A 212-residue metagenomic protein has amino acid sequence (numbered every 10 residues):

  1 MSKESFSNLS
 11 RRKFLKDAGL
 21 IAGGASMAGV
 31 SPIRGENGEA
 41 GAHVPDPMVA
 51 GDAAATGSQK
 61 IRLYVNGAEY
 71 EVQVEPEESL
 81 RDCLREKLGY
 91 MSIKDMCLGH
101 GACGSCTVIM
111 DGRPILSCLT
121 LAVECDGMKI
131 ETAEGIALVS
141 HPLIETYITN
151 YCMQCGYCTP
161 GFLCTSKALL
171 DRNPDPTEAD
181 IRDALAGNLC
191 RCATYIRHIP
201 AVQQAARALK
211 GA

Functional and structural regions predicted by a protein language model:
S2-A212: Signature of N-terminal electron-transfer/Fe-S-associated modules in redox systems
